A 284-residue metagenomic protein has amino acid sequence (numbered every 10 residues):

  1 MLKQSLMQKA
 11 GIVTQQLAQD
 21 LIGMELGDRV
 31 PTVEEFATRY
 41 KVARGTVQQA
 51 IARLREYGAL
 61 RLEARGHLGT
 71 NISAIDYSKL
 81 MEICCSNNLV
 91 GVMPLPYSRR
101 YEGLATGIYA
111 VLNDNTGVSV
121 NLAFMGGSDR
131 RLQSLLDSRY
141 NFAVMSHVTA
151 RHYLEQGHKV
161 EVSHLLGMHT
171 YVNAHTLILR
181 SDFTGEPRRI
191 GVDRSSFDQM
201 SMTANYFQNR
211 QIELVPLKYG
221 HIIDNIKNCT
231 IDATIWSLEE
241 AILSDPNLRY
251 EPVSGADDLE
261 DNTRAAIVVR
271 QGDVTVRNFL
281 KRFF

Functional and structural regions predicted by a protein language model:
M1-T32: Extreme N-terminal segment that seeds HTH/winged-HTH DNA-binding domains in transcriptional regulators
L26, R55-E56, L136: The C-terminal cap of the DNA-recognition helix in HTH/winged-HTH DNA-binding domains, marking the helix-to-coil
L26-R29, L60, Y140, I231: Conserved hydrophobic residue
V30-A64: N-terminal helix-turn-helix
R55-A105: HTH-adjacent hinge/linker in prokaryotic transcriptional regulators
G58, N115-N121, R210-E213: A generic structural motif
G91-S146: Extracytoplasmic small-molecule ligand-binding "clamshell" domains of the periplasmic binding protein/Venus flytrap
F124-G127, L136-F284: C-terminal regulatory/effector modules of DNA-binding transcriptional regulators
